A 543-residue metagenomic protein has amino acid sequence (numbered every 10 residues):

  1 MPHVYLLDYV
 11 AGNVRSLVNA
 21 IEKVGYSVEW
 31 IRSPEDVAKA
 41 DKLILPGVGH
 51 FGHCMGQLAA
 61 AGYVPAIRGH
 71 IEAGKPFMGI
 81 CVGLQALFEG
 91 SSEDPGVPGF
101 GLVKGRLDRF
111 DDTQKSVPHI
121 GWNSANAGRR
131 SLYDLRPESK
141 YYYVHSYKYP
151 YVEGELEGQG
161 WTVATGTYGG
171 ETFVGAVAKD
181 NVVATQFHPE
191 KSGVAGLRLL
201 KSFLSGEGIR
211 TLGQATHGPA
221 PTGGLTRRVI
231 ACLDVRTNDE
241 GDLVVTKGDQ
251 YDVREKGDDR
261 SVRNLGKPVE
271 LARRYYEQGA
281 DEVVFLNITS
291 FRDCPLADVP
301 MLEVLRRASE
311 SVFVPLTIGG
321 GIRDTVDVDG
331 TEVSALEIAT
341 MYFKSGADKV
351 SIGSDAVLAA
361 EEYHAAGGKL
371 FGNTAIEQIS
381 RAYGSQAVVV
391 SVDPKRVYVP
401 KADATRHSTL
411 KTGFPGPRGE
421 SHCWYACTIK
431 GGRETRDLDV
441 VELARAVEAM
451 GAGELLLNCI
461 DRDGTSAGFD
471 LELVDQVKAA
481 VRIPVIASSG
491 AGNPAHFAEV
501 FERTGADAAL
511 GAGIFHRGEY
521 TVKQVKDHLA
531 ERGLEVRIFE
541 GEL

Functional and structural regions predicted by a protein language model:
M1-Y5, R227-V229: Extreme N-terminal starter segment of soluble prokaryotic enzymes
G49-G121: Cysteine-nucleophile active-site neighborhood
E89-T167: Pocket-forming structural segment of enzyme catalytic cores
N181-A220: Acyltransferase
Q186, V284-F285, T317, S351 (+3 more regions): Conserved beta-strand positions in the central sheet of alpha/beta enzyme cores
A215-S311, K344, G367-T374, Q378 (+5 more regions): Conserved N-terminal beta1-alpha1 strand-loop-helix module at the mouth
N287-S290, L336-K369, C459-G464, A487-Q524: Glycine-rich phosphate-binding active-site loops on the catalytic face of alpha/beta enzymes
V312-G346, Y398, E472-A509: Catalytic cores of alpha/beta
